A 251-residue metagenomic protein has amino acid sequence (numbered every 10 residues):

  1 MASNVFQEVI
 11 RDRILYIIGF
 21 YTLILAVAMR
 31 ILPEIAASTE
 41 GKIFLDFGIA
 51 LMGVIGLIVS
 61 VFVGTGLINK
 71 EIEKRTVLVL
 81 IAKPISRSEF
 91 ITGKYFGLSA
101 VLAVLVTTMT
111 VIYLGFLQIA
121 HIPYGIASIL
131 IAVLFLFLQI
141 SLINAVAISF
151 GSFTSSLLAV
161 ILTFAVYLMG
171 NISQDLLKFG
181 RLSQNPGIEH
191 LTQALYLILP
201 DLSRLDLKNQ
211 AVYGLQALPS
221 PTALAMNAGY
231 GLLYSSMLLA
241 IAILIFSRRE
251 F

Functional and structural regions predicted by a protein language model:
M1-Y16: Aromatic- and glycine-rich beta-strand/loop motifs that create alpha-glucan
A2, G66-S99, F246: Helix-loop-helix units of permease transmembrane domains in multi-pass membrane transporters, especially ABC
E8, N69, L80-A82, A147 (+1 more regions): Helix-capping/transition residues at the boundaries of transmembrane alpha-helices and the short helical linkers
Y16, V77, S88, L157-V160: Residues that define the loop-to-transmembrane-helix transition and helix capping in multi-pass membrane transporters
L23-L67, I91-V160, Q193, P221-T222: Secretory targeting signals
I35-S38, L158, T163-L244: Terminal transmembrane helical anchor/hairpin motif
L57-G64, V77, I112, V146 (+4 more regions): Hydrophobic/aromatic residues in alpha-helical transmembrane segments
S247-F251: Short cytosolic juxtamembrane segments of multi-pass membrane proteins
